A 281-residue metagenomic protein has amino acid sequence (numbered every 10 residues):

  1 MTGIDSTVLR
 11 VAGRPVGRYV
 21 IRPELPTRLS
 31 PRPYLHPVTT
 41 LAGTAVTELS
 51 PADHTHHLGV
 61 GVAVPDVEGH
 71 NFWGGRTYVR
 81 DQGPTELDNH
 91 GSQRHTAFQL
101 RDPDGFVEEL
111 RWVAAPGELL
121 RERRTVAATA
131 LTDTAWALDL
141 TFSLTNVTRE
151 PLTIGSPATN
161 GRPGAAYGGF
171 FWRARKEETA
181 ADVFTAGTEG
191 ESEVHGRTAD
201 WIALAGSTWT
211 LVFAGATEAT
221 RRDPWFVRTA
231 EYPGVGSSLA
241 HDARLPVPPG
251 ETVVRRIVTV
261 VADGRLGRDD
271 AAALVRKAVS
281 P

Functional and structural regions predicted by a protein language model:
M1-G61, T145, G155-S156, G264 (+2 more regions): Beta-strand-rich N-terminal accessory domains
G13, E108-L110, L140, N146 (+1 more regions): Short, hydrophobic/aromatic-enriched beta-strand segments in well-ordered soluble domains
Y19-R22, T27-P37, L131-A181: Acidic (Asp/Glu-rich), glycine- and aromatic
R28-V79, F184-A199, L204: Extracellular/lumen-exposed scaffold segments
V64-T134: Extended, loop-rich substrate-binding clefts of extracytoplasmic carbohydrate-active enzymes
F106-E108, E122-R124, L138-L140, G168-F170 (+1 more regions): Hydrophobic residues positioned within well-ordered beta-strands of beta-sheet architectures
P151-T220: Active-site/ligand-binding surface loops and adjacent short beta/alpha elements that line catalytic pockets across
L211-P281: Beta-strand-rich recognition/accessory modules
